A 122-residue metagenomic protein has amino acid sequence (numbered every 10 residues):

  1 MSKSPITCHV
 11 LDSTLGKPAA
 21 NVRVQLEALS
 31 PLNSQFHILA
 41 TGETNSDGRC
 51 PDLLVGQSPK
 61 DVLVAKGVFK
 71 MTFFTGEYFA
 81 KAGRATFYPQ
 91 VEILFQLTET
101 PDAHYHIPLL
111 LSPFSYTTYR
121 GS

Functional and structural regions predicted by a protein language model:
S2-Q96, H106: Beta-strand-dominated extracellular/periplasmic modules and repeats in secreted or surface-exposed proteins
D102-S122: Compositionally biased low-complexity segments at domain edges in trafficked proteins and select soluble regulators
